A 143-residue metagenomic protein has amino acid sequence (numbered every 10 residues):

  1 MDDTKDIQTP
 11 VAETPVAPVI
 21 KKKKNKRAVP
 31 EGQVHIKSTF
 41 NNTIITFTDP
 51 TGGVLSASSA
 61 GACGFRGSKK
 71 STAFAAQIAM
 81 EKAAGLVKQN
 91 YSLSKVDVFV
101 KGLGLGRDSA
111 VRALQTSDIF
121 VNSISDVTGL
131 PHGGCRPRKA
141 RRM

Functional and structural regions predicted by a protein language model:
M1-M143: Ribosome-associated RNA-binding proteins
